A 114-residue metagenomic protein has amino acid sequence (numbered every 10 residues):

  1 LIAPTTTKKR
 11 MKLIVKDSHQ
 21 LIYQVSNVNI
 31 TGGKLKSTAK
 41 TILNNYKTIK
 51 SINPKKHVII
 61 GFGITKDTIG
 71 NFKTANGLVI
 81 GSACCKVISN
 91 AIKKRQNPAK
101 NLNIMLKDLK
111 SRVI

Functional and structural regions predicted by a protein language model:
L1-I2, I22-Q24, K56-F62, L78-I80: Hydrophobic faces of well-ordered beta-strands that scaffold small-molecule active sites in alpha/beta enzyme cores
P4-T6, V28-N29, I64-K66, C84: Active-site-proximal loop/turn and secondary-structure-junction residues that shape catalytic pockets, frequently
T6-K16, I52-N53, I60-L78: Catalytic cores of alpha/beta
T6-L13, T31-T48, D67-G70, S89-K100: Active-site-adjacent beta->alpha loops and helix N-cap segments on the catalytic face of soluble alpha/beta enzymes
Y23-G33, T74-K94: Glycine-rich phosphate-binding active-site loops on the catalytic face of alpha/beta enzymes
I42-P54, L106-I114: Surface-exposed amphipathic alpha-helices with a cationic face
A83-I114: C-terminal helical cap(s) of enzyme catalytic domains, especially alpha/beta-barrels
